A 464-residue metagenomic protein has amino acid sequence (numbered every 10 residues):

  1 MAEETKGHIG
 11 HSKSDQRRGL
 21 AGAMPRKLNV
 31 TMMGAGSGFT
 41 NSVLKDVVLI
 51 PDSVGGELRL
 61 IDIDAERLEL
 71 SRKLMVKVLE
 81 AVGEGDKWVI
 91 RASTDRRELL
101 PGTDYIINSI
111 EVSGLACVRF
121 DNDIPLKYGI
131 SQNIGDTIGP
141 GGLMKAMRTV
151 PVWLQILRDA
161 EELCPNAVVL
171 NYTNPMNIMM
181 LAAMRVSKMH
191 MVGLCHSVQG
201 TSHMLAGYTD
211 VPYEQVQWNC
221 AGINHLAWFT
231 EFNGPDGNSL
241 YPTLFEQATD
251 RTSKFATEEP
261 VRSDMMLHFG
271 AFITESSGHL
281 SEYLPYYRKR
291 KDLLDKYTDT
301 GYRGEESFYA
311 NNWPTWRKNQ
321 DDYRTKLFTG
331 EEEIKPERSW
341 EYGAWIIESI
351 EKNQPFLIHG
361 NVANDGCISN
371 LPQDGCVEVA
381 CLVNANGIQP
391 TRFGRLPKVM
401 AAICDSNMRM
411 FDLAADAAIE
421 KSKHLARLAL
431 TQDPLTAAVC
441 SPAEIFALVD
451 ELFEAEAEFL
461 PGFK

Functional and structural regions predicted by a protein language model:
N29-T31: Conserved beta-strand elements of the Class I
G36: Conserved glycine-rich cofactor-binding loop
L49-E84: Glycine-rich phosphate-binding loop and adjoining beta1-alpha1-beta2 segment of Rossmann-like nucleotide-binding folds
V89-G102: Short acidic low-complexity segments
P101, I107-N108, N171: Redox-cofactor binding/interface segments in oxidoreductases and associated redox assembly factors
A116-R185: Rossmann-fold NAD(P)-binding glycine/threonine-rich loop
Q155-P235: Internal, well-ordered domain-core segments that constitute the primary functional module of diverse proteins
D210-K464: Long, compositionally biased stretches enriched for glycine and/or charged residues
